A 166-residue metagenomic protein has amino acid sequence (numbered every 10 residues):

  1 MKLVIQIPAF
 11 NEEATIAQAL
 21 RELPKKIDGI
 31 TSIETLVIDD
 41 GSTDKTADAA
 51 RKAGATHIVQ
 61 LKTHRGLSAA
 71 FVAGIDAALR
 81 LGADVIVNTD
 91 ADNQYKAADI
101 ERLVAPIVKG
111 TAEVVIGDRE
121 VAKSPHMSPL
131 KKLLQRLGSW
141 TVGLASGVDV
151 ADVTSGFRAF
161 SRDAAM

Functional and structural regions predicted by a protein language model:
K2-L3, K25-L36, K45, T56: Short loop->beta transition adjacent to catalytic acidic/histidine clusters or analogous donor-positioning motifs
I7, T31-G41, T89: Short beta-strand/loop segment that forms part of the nucleotide-sugar
E12-I27: Short, well-formed alpha-helical segments that are part of the catalytic scaffolds of diverse glycosyltransferases
E12-T15, S42, K96: Donor nucleotide-sugar binding loop of glycosyltransferases
T31-S32, G54, G82, T111: Short loop/turn motifs at secondary-structure junctions
D39-A47, N93: A conserved acidic beta->alpha catalytic loop
L61-R80, V85-V87, A97-M166: Acceptor/aglycone-binding surface of glycosyltransferases and processive sugar-polymer synthases
